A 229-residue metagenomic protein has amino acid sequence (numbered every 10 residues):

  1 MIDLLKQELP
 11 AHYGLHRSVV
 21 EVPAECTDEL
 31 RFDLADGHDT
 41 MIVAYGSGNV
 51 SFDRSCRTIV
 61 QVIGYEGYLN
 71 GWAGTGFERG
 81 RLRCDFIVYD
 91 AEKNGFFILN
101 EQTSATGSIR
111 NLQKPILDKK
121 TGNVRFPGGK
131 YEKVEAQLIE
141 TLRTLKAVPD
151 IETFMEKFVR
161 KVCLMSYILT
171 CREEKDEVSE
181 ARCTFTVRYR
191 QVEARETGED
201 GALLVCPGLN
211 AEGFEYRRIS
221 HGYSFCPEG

Functional and structural regions predicted by a protein language model:
M1-R81: Basic, amphipathic N-terminal segments that precede the first structured/catalytic domain
W72, S108-K120: Sequence/structural signature of beta-propeller domains
T75-E78, N94, A105-I109, E173-V178: Short acidic, S/G/P-rich loop/turn micro-motifs used as interaction or catalytic elements
G80-Y89, V134: Catalytic centers of nucleases
F86-V88, F96-G107, K119: Conserved catalytic cores of phosphodiester-cleaving nucleases, focusing on short active-site segments
G95-L99, S108-L112, A147-M155: Short, solvent-exposed secondary-structure capping/transition elements
D118-T170: Catalytic cores of nucleic-acid endonucleases
S166-G229: Short, low-complexity, polybasic intrinsically disordered segments
